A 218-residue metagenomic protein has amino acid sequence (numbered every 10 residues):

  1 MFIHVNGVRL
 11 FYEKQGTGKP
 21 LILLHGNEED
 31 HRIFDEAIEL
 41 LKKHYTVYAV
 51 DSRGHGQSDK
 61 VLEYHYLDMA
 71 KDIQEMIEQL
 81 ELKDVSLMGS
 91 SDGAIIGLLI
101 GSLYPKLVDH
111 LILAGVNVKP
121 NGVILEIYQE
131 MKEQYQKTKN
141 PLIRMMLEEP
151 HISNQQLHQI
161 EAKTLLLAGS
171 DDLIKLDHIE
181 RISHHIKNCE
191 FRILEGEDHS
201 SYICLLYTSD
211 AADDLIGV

Functional and structural regions predicted by a protein language model:
V8-Q57: Conserved HGGG/HGGXW glycine-rich cap/lid loop of the alpha/beta-hydrolase fold
D35-E36, Y48, S52-M88: Active-site loop/oxyanion-hole signature of alpha/beta-hydrolase fold enzymes
D84-K119: Conserved hydrolase catalytic core segment
P141-Q156: Active-site nucleophile elbow and catalytic-triad environment of alpha/beta-hydrolase enzymes
I160, L166-A168: Short beta-strand/loop motif that positions the catalytic acidic residue of the alpha/beta-hydrolase fold
L173-H178: Conserved alpha/beta-hydrolase "acid-adjacent" motif
E197-L205: Catalytic histidine-centered segment of alpha/beta-hydrolase-like enzymes
Y207-A212: Conserved small/polar residues in nucleotide/adenosyl-binding loops
